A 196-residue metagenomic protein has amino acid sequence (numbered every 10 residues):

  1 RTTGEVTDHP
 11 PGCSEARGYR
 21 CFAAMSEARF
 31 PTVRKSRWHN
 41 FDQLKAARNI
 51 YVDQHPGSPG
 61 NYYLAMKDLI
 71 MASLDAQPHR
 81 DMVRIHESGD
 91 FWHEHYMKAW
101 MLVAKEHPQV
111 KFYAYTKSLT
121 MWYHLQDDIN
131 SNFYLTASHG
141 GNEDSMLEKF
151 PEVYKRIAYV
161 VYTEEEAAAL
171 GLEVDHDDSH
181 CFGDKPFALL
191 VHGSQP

Functional and structural regions predicted by a protein language model:
R1-P196: Class I S-adenosyl-L-methionine
